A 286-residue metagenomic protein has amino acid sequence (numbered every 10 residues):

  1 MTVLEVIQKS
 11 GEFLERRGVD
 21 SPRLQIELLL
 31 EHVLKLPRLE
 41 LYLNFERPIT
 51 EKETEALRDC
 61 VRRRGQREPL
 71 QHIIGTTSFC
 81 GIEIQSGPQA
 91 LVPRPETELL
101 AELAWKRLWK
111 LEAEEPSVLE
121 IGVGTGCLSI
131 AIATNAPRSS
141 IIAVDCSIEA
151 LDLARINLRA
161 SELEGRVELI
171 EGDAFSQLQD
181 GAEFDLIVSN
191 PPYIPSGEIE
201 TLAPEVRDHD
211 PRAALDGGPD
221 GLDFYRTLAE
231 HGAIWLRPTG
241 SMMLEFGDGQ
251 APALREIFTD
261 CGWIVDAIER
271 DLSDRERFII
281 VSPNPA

Functional and structural regions predicted by a protein language model:
M1-L36, E40-Y42, E46-I49: Non-catalytic accessory regions of SAM-dependent methyltransferases
L14, L108, L158, G232 (+1 more regions): Conserved hydrophobic residues forming the short capping helix/wall of the S-adenosyl-L-methionine
G18-V19, A136-R138, R159-E164, W235 (+1 more regions): Short helix-capping segments at alpha-helix termini
L29, R67, T97, L128 (+6 more regions): Residue-level signal for inorganic ion chemistry
L30-R107: Conserved AdoMet
P95-T201, T227: Conserved SAM/SAH cofactor-binding pocket of Class I
Y193-D223: Mobile active-site "lid"/loop adjacent to the S-adenosyl-L-methionine
P219-V281: Conserved Class I SAM-dependent methyltransferase catalytic core
